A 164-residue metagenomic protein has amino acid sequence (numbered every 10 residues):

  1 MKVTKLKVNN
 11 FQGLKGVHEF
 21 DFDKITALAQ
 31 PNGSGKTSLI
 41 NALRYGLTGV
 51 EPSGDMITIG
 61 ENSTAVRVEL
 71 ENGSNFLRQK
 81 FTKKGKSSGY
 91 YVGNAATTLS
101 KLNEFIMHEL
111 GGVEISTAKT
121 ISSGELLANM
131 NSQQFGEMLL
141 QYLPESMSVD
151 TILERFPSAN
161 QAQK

Functional and structural regions predicted by a protein language model:
M1-R44: Pre-Walker A-like glycine/lysine-rich segment at the N-terminus of P-loop NTPase domains
T4, T64, Y142: Short beta-strand/loop motifs in extracellular/secreted proteins, especially within beta-sandwich accessory domains
H18, T64-V66, F135: Short beta-strand micro-motifs in enzyme catalytic cores
S34, S38, T97-K101, M130-Q134: Charged, alpha-helix-enriched surfaces in structured cytosolic catalytic cores of large nucleotide-utilizing machines
S38, M56-E61, F156-N160: Juxtamembrane/interface motifs at transmembrane-helix termini
G46-L47, L143: Short, hydrophobic alpha-helical segments
T48-N129, L139: Nucleotide-state sensing region of NTPase/ATPase domains
S123-K164: Extended, Lys/Glu-rich alpha-helical coiled-coil stalks
